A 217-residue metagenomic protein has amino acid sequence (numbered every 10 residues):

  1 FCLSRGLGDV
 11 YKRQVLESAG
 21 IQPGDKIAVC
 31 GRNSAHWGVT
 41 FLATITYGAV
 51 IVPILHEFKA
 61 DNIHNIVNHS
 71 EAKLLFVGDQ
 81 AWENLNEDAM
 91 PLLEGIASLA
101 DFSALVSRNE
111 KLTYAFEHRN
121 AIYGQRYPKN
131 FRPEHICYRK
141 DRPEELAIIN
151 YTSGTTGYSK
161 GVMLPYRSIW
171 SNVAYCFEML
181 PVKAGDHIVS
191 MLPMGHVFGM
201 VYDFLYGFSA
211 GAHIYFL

Functional and structural regions predicted by a protein language model:
F1-Y11: Single conserved hydrophobic/aromatic residue that forms the stacking wall/gate of nucleotide- or nucleobase-binding
R13-F58: Conserved AMP-binding/adenylate-forming
G31-R32, A49-V67, D79-W82, I214-L217: ATP-dependent adenylate-forming carboxylate-activation enzymes
G31-S34, L55, H64, V182 (+1 more regions): Conserved AMP-binding
F41-Y47, H69, H196, L205-S209: Short hydrophobic alpha-helices that are characteristic scaffold elements of the AMP-binding
F58-D88, N172-V189: Conserved ATP-dependent adenylate/AMP-binding module captured primarily in the ANL superfamily
A115-Y151, Y158, P181-H187: Conserved pre-ATP/AMP-binding loop-to-beta segment of ANL
W170-H187, M194-L217: Conserved AMP-binding/adenylation subdomain of ANL enzymes
